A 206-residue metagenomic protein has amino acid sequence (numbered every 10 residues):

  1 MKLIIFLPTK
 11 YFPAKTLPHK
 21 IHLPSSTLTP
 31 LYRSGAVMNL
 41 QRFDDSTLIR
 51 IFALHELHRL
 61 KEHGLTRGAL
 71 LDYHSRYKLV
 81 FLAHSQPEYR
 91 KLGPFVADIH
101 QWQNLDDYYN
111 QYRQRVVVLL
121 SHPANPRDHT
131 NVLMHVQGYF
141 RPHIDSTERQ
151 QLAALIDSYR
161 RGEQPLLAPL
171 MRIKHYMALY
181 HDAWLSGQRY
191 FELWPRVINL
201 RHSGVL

Functional and structural regions predicted by a protein language model:
M1: Short HxH-centered metal-ligating active-site micro-motif
I5-T16, L28-L206: Acidic, Ser/Pro/Thr-rich low-complexity regulatory regions and the short amphipathic helical interaction modules they
K20-L23: Flavin-dependent oxidoreductase catalytic cores
